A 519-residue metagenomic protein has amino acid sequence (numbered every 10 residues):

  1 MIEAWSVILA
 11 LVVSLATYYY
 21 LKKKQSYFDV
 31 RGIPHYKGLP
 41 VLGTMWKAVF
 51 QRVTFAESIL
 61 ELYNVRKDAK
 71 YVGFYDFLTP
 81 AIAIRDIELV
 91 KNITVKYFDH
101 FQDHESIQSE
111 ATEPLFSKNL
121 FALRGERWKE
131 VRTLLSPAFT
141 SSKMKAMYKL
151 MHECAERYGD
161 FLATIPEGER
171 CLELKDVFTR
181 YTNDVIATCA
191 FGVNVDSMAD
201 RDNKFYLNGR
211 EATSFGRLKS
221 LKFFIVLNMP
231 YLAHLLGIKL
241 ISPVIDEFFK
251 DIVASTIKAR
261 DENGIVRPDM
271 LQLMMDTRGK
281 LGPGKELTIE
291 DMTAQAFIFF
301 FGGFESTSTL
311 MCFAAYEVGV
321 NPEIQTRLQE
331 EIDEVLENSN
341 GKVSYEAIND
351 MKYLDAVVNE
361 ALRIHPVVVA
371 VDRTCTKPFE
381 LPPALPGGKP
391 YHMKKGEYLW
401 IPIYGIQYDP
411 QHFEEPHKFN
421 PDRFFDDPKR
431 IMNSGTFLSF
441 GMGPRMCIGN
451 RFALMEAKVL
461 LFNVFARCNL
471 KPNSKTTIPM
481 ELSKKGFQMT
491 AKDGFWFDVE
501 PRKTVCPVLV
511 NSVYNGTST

Functional and structural regions predicted by a protein language model:
I2-F116, F121-E130, L150-F161, D196 (+2 more regions): N-terminal membrane-proximal hinge/A-helix region immediately C-terminal to the signal-anchor transmembrane segment
Y36-E61, P80, S106-F191, N203-K258 (+4 more regions): Cytochrome P450 catalytic-domain helical core, especially the substrate-recognition surface and oxygen-activation
W46-D68, D251, S255, G341-G387 (+1 more regions): Conserved cytochrome P450 K-helix E-x-x-R motif and the immediately C-terminal K′/meander segment
W46-K47, L60, T140-S142, T182 (+4 more regions): Conserved cytochrome P450 catalytic core segment spanning the I/J/K helices
N119, G302, G388-P390, W400 (+2 more regions): Cytochrome P450 heme-thiolate "Cys pocket" and heme-binding signature region
T182, I186, A190-F191, D246-V253 (+6 more regions): Central I-helix of cytochrome P450 enzymes
P322-Q325, N450-M489: Cytochrome P450 heme-binding "Cys pocket" and the immediately downstream C-terminal segment
A370, I401-P428, C506, Y514-N515: Conserved cytochrome P450 K-helix/beta-meander segment immediately N-terminal to the heme-binding cysteine loop
